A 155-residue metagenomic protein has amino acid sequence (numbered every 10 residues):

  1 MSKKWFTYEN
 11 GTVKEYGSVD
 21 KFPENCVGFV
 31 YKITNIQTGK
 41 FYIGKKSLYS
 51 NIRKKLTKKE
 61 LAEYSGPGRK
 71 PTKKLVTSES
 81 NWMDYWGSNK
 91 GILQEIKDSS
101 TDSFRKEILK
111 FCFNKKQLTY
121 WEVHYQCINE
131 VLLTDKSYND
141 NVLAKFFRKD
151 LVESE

Functional and structural regions predicted by a protein language model:
S2-E155: Structure-specific nucleic-acid interaction/processing domains
